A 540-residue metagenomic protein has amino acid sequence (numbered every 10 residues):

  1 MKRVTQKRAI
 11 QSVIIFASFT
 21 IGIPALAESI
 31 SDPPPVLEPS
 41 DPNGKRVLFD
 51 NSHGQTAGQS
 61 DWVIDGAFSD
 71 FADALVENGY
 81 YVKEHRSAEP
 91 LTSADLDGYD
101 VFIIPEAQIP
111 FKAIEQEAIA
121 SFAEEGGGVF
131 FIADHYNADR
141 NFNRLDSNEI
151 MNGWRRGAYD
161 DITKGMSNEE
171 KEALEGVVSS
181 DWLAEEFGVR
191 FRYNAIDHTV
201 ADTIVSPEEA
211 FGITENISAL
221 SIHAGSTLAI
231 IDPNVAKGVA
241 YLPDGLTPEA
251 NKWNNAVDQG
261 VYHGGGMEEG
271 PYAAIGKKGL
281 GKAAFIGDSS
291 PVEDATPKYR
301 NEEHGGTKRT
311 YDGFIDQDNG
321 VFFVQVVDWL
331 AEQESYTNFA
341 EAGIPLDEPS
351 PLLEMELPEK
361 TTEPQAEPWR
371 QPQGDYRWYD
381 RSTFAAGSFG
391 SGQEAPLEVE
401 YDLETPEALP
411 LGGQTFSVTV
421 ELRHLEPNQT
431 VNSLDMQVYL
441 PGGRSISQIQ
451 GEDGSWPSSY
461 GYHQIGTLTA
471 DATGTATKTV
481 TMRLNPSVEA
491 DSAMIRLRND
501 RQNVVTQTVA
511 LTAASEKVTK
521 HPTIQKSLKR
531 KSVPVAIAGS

Functional and structural regions predicted by a protein language model:
R3-A27, G539-S540: Sec-dependent N-terminal signal peptides of Gram-positive bacterial secreted proteins and lipoproteins
A27-D50, D65, A94-D97, L174 (+1 more regions): Mature catalytic domains of secreted/periplasmic carbohydrate-active enzymes
E28-K45, D258-G539: Extracellular ligand-binding/catalytic regions of CAZymes and related secreted enzymes and adhesion modules
H53-T56, A88-L91, I103-F111, V129 (+4 more regions): Solvent-exposed loop/turn segments at secondary-structure junctions within structured extracellular/periplasmic domains
Q55-F68: Glycine- and acidic-residue-enriched helix-capping/strand-helix junction motifs
L75-T92: A short, well-structured beta->alpha microelement
P110-A210: A glycine-rich, often tryptophan-bearing local segment used as a flexible ligand/cofactor-contacting loop or short
D181, G188-D294, P410, Q414 (+3 more regions): Catalytic beta-strand/loop cores that center a nucleophilic Ser/Cys/Thr and support acyl-enzyme chemistry
